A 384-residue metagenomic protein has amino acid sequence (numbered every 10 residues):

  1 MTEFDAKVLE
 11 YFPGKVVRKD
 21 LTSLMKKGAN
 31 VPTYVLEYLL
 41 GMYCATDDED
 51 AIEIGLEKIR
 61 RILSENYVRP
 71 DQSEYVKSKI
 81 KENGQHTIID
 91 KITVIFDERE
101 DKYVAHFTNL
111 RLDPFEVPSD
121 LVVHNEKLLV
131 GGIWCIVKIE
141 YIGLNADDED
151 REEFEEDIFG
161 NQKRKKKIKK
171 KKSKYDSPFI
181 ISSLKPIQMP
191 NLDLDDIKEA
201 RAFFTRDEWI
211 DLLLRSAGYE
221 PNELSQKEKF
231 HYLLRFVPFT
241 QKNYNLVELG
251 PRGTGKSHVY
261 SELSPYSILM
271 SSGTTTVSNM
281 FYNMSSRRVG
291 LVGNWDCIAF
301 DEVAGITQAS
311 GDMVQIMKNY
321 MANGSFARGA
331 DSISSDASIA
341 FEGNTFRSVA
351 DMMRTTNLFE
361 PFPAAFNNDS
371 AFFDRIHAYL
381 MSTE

Functional and structural regions predicted by a protein language model:
M1-S216: Extended, charged/polar low-complexity intrinsically disordered regions
D120-N125, K256, P363-D369: Intrinsically disordered, low-complexity boundary segments flanking structured domains
I142-L144, G324, N344-T345, T383: Generic structural motif
L212, S216, Y320, R375 (+1 more regions): Residues that form generic nucleotide/phosphate-binding pockets
E220-D351, T356-E360, D374: Conserved ASCE/P-loop NTPase catalytic core
M353-E384: A short helix-turn-beta junction within AAA+ P-loop NTPase domains corresponding to the substrate/partner-engaging
